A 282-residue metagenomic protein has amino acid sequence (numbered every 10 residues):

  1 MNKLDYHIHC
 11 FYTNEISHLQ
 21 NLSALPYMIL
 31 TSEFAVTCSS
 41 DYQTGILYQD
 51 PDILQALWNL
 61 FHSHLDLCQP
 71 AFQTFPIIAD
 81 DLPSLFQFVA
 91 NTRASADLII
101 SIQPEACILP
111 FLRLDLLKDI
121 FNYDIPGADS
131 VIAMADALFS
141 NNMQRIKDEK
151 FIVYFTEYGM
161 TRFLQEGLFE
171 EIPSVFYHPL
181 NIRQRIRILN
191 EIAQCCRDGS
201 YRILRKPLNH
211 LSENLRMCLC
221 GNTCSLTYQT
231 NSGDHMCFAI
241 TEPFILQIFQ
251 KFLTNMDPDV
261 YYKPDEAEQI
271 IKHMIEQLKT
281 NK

Functional and structural regions predicted by a protein language model:
M1-P264: Hydrophobic protein-protein interaction segments
T230-S232, H273-K282: Non-catalytic regulatory/interaction regions at protein termini and inter-domain linkers
